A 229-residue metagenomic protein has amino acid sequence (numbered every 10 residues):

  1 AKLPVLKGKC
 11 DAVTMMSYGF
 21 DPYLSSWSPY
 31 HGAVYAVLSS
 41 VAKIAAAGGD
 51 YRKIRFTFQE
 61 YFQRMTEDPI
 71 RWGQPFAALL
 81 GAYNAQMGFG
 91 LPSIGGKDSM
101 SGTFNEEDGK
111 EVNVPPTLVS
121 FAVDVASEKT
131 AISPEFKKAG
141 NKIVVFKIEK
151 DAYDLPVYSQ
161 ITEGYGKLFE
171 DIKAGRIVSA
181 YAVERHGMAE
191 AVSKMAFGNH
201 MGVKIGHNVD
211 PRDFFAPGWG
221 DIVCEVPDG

Functional and structural regions predicted by a protein language model:
A1-Y158: Glycine-rich phosphate/pyrophosphate-binding loop regions near the starts of catalytic domains
G32-A36, G164, M188: Catalytic-loop motifs flanking and including active-site residues across diverse enzymes
R71, P75-G81, A85, F89 (+3 more regions): Glycine-/charge-enriched secondary-structure boundary and capping motifs
D154-F169: Short, compositionally biased
